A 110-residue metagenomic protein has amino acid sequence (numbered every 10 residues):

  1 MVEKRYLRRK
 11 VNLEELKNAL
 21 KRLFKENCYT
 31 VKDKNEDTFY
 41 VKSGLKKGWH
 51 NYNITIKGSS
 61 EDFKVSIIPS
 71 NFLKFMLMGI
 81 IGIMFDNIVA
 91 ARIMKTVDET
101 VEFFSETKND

Functional and structural regions predicted by a protein language model:
M1-K4, L13-I83, N87, A91-K95 (+1 more regions): Ser/Thr-rich, low-complexity intrinsically disordered terminal regions
